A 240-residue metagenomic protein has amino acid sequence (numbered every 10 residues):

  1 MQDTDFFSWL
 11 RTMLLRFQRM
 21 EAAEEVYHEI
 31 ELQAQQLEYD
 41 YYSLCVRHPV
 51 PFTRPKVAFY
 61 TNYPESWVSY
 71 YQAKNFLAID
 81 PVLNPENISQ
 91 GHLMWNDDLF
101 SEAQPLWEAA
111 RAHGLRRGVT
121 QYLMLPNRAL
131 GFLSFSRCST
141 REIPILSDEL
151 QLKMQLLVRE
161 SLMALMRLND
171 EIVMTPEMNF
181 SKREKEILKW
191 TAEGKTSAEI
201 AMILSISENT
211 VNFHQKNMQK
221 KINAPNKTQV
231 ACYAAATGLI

Functional and structural regions predicted by a protein language model:
V46-S69: GAF sensory/regulatory domain recognition with acknowledged cross-activation on helical regulatory dimers
T61-R111: Regulatory sensory and allosteric helical modules in signal-transduction proteins and certain transcription factors
L99, L106-R128: Helix-to-coil/beta transition segments that act as allosteric "coupling" elements at the rims of sensory or catalytic
M124-S139: Sensory-domain boundary capping and coupling elements
C138-Q151: Regulatory loop-to-helix N-cap segments in sensory/regulatory domains that couple ligand/signal detection
A164-K185: Regulatory hinge/linker segments at domain boundaries that couple sensory/effector modules to output domains
T196-Q229: Recognition helix of helix-turn-helix DNA-binding domains
K227-G238: Short, basic, alpha-helical segments at the C-terminal edge of helix-turn-helix-like DNA-binding modules
